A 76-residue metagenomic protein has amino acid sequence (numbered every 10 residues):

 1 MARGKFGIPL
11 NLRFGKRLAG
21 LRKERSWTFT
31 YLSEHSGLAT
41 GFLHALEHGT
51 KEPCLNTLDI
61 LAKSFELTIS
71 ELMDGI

Functional and structural regions predicted by a protein language model:
M1-P9, K63, M73-I76: Short, charged recognition helix plus adjacent turn of helix-turn-helix-like nucleic-acid-binding domains
A2-E24: A short, Lys/Arg-rich alpha-helix, primarily the initiator
L18, F29, T40, L55-L58: Helix-turn-helix DNA-binding elements, focusing on the entry/boundary residues of the two helices that contact DNA
K23, E34, K63: Alpha-helical residues within the helix-turn-helix
S26-A45: Short alpha-helical DNA-recognition segment
N56-E71: DNA major-groove recognition helix of helix-turn-helix/homeodomain DNA-binding modules
